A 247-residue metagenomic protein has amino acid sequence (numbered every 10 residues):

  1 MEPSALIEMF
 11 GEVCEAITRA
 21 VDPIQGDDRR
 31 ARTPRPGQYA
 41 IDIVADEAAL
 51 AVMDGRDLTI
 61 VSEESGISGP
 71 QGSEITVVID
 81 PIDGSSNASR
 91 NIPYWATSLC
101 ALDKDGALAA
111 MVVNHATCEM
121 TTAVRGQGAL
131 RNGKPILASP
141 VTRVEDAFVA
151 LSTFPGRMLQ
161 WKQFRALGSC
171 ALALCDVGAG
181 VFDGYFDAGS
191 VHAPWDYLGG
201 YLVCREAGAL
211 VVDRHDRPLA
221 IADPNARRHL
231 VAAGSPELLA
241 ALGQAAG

Functional and structural regions predicted by a protein language model:
M1-I82: N-terminal subdomain of lithium-sensitive/metallo-dependent phosphomonoesterases centered on the IMPase/IPPase/PAP
D42, S85, N114, A123 (+3 more regions): Residue-level signal for inorganic ion chemistry
R56, G72-E74, N91, D105-L108 (+4 more regions): Short coil/turn connectors at secondary-structure junctions
T59-E63, I79, A88, A166-G168 (+1 more regions): General beta-strand structural signal in soluble alpha/beta enzymes
G72-G126: DPxDG-like acidic metal-binding loop motif
L137-G247: An extended, acidic
